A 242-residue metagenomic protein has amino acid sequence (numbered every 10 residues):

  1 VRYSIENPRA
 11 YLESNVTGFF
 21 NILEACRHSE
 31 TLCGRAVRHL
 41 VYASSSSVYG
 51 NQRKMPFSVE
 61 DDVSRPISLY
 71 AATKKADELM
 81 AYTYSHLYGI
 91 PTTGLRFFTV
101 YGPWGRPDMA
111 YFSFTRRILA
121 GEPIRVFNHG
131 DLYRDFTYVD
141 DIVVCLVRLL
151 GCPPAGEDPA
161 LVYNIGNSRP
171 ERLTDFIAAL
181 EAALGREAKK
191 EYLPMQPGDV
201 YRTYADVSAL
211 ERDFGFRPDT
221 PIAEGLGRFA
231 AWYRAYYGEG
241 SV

Functional and structural regions predicted by a protein language model:
V1-V100, F216, A231-V242: N-terminal Rossmann-like NAD(P)+-binding domain of SDR-like oxidoreductases, especially those catalyzing
Y3-S4, N51-R53, W104, F136 (+1 more regions): Short glycine-/acidic-enriched loop or helix-start segments at secondary-structure transitions that form or flank
V16, F20-E24, D108, D140-V143 (+1 more regions): Conserved active-site region of classical short-chain dehydrogenase/reductase
I22, Y84, S113-I118, C145-L149: A short, amphipathic alpha-helix embedded in the catalytic core of nucleotide-handling enzymes
A76, M80-Y84, F114, F176 (+1 more regions): Hydrophobic alpha-helix immediately C-terminal to the catalytic Tyr-X-X-X-Lys motif of short-chain
I118-V242: C-terminal substrate-binding subdomain of Rossmann-fold SDR/epimerase-dehydratase oxidoreductases
